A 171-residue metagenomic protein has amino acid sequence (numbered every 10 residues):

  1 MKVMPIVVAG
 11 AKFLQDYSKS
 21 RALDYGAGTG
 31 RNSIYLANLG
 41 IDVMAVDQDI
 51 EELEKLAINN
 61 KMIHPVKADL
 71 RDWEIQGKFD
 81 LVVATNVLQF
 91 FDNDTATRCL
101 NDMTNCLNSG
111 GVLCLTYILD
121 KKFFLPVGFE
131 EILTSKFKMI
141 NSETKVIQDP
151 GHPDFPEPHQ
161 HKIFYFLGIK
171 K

Functional and structural regions predicted by a protein language model:
M1-L23, G28-E74, F91, T95-R98 (+1 more regions): Class I (Rossmann-like) S-adenosyl-L-methionine-dependent methyltransferase catalytic domain, capturing the SAM-binding
V83: A conserved beta-strand element that flanks and buttresses the S-adenosyl-L-methionine
N86-V87: Short catalytic micro-motifs in class I SAM-dependent methyltransferases
T97-S109: A short glycine-rich, Lys/Arg-flanked "PGG" loop and its adjoining helix->strand segment in the class I
